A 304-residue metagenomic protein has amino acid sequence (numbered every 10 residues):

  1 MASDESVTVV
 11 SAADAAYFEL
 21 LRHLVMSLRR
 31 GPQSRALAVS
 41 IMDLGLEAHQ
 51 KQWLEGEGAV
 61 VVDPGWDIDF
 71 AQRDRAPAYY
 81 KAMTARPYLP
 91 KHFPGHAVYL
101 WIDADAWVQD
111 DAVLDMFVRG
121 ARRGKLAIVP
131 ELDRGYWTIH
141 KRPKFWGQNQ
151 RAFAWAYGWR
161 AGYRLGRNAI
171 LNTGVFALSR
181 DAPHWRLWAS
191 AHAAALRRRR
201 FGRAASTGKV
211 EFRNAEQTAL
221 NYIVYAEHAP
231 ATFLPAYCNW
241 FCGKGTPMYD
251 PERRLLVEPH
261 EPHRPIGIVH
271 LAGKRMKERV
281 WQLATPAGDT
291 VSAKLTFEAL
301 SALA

Functional and structural regions predicted by a protein language model:
M1-A304: Glycosyltransferase catalytic domains, chiefly GT-A lineage
